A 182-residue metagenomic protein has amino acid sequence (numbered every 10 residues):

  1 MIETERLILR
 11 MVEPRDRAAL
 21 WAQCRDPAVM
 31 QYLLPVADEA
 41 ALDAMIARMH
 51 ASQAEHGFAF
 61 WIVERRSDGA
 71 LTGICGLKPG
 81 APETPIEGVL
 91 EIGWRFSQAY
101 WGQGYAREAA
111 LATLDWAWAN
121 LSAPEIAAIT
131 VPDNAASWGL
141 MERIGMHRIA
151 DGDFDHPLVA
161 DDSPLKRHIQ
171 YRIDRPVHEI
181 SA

Functional and structural regions predicted by a protein language model:
M1-Y32, E64-A182: Acyl-donor (CoA/ACP) binding surface of acyl/acetyltransferases
A28-H50, A59-W61: Conserved GNAT-fold acetyl-CoA-binding loop/helix
Q53-A54: Soluble sensory domains of the PAS superfamily and closely related sensory modules
G57-A59, P124: Short coil/turn segments at beta-strand junctions that form active-site/ligand-binding loops
